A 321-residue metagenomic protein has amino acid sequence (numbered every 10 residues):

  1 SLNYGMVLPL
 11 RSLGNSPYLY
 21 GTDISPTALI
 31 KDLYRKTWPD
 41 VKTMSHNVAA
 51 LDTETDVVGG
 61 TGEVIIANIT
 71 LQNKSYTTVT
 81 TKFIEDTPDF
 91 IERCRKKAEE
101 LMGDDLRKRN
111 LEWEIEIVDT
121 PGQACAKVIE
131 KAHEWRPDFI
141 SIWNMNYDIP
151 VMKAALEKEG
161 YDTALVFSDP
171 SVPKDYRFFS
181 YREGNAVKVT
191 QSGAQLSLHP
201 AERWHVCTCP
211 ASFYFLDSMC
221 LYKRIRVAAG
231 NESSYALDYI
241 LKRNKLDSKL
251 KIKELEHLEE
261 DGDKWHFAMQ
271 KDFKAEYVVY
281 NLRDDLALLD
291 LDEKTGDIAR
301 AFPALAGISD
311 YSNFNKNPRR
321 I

Functional and structural regions predicted by a protein language model:
L2-V41: Charged, flexible boundary elements
S25-A28, L33-F139: Conserved RNase H-like, two-metal-ion catalytic cores of nucleic-acid enzymes
D52, I142-N144, M152, D217 (+2 more regions): Conserved structural-core and active-site-/substrate-pathway-adjacent residues in large, well-folded domains of enzymes
G59-G62, N144-M145, I149-L156: A short acidic (Asp/Glu
Q72-K74, E134, K158-V166, I298: Secondary-structure transition/capping motifs at alpha-helix termini and the adjoining loop/turn into the next element
P88-D89, E99-L101, R107-I115, I149 (+2 more regions): Active-site-proximal helix-loop-helix substrate-binding element of RNase H-like nuclease domains
P137-M145, L305: Short glycine-rich phosphate-binding loop at a beta-alpha junction
E259-I321: Common nucleic-acid-contacting/processivity interface regions adjacent to the catalytic cores of nucleic-acid enzymes
